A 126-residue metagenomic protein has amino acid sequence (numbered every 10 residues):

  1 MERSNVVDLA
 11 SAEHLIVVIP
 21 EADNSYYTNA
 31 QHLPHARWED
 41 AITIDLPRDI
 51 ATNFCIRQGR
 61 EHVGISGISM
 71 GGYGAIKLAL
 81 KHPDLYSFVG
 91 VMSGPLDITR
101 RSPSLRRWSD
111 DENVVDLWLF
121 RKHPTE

Functional and structural regions predicted by a protein language model:
M1-E126: Non-catalytic cap/lid and distal C-terminal segments of serine-dependent acyl enzymes
